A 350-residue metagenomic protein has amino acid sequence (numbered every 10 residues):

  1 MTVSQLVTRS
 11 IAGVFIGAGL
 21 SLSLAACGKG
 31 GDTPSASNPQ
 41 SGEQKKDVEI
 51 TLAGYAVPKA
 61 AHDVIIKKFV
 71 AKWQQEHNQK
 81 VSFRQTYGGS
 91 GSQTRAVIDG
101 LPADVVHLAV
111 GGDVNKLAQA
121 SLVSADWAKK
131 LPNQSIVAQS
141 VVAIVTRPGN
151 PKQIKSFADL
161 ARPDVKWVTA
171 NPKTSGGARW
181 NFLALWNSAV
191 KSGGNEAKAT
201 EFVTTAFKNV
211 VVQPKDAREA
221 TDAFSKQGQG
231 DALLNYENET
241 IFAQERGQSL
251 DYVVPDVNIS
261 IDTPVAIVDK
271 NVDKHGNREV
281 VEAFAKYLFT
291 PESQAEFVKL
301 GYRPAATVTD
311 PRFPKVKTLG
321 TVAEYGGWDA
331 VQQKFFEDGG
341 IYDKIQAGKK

Functional and structural regions predicted by a protein language model:
T2-V14: Bacterial N-terminal signal peptides that target proteins for export
S23-A26: C-terminal motif of bacterial Sec signal peptides marking the signal peptidase cleavage site
K29-G31, V272-K350: Extracellular/periplasmic juxtamembrane helices and adjacent flexible linkers that interface with membrane partners
G30-T174, R312: N-terminal segment of the mature folded domain
K67-H77, A158-A223: Ligand-binding cleft/hinge of the Venus flytrap
W127-V137, A158, Q244, Q248-I259 (+1 more regions): Short beta-strand->loop
G149-K155, T174, N187-N195, N271-E279: Short helix-loop capping/hinge motifs at secondary-structure junctions, enriched in acidic/polar residues
S192-V257, P264: Ligand-binding pocket segment of bilobal, Venus flytrap-like solute-binding proteins
